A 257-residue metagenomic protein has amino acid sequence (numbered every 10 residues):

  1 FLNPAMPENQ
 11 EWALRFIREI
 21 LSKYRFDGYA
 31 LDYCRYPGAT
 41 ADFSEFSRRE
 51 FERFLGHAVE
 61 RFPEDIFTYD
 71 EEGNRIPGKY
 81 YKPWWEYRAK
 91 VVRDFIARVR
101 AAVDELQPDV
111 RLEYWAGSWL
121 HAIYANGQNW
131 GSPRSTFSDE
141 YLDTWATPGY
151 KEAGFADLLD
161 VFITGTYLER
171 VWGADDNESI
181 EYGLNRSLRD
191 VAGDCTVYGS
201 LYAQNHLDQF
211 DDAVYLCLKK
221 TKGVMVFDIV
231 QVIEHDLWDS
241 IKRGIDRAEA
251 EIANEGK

Functional and structural regions predicted by a protein language model:
F1-L158, G165-R170: Polysaccharide-binding and catalytic clefts of secreted carbohydrate-active enzymes
T147-G256: Substrate-binding cleft of secreted/luminal carbohydrate-active enzymes
